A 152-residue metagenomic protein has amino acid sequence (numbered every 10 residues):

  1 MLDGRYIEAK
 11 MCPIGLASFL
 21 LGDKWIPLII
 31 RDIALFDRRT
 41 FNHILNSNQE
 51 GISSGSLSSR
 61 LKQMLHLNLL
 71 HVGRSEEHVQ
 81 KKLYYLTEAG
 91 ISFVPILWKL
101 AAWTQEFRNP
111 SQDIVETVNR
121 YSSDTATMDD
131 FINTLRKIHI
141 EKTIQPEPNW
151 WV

Functional and structural regions predicted by a protein language model:
M1-A9: Long, low-complexity, charged/polar intrinsically disordered regions in eukaryotic proteins
I7-E8, W25-I30, T40-F41, I132-R136 (+1 more regions): Short histidine
C12-S56: N-terminal helix-turn-helix DNA-binding core of bacterial DNA-binding proteins
G22, E76-L100: Basic, amphipathic "hinge/linker" alpha-helix immediately C-terminal to the N-terminal HTH DNA-binding motif
L28, D32, L69-H71, K99: Solvent-exposed, amphipathic alpha-helical segments
N42, K62, K82: Residues within the helices of the helix-turn-helix
S47-S75, V79: Canonical helix-turn-helix DNA-binding module
P95-V152: C-terminal regulatory/oligomerization modules of transcriptional regulators
